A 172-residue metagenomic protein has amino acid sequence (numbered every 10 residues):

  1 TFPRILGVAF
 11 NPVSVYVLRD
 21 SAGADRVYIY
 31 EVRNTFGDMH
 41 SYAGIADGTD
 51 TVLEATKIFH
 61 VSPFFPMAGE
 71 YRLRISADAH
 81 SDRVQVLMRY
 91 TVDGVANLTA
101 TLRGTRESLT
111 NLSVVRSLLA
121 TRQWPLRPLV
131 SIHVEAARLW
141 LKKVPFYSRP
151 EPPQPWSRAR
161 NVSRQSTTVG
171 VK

Functional and structural regions predicted by a protein language model:
T1-K172: Mature, function-bearing regions of proteins
